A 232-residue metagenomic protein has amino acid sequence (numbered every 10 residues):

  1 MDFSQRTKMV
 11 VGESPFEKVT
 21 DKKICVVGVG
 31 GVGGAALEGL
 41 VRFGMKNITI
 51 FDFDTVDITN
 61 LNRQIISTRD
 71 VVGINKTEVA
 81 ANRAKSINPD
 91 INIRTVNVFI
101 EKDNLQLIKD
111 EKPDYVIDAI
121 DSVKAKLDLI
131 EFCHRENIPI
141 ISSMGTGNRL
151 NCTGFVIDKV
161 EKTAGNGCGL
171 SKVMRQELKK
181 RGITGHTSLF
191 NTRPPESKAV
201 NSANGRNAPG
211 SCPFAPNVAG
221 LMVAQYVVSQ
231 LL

Functional and structural regions predicted by a protein language model:
M1-C25, I58: N-terminal charged helix/coil linker that caps or initiates catalytic domains
V26-G28, F51: Conserved N-terminal Rossmann-fold NAD(P)-binding element of oxidoreductases
V32-G33: Hydrophobic/small residue at the entry helix of a nucleotide-binding pocket
R42-N47: Conserved S-adenosyl-L-methionine
I50-N88: Glycine-rich phosphate-binding loop and adjoining beta1-alpha1-beta2 segment of Rossmann-like nucleotide-binding folds
N97-L105: Conserved SAM/SAH-binding loop
E111-D114, I120-L127, R135-E136, I140 (+3 more regions): Glycine-rich phosphate/adenylate-binding loop
